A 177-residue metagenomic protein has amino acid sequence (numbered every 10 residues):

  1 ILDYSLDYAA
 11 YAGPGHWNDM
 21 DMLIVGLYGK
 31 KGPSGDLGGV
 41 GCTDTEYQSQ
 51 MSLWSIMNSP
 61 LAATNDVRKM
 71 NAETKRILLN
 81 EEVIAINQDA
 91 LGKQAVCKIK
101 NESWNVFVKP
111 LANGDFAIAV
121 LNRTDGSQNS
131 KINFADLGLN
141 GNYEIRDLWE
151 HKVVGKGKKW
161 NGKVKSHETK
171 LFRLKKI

Functional and structural regions predicted by a protein language model:
I1-N65: Glycan-recognition surfaces
K30, L61, R68, L91 (+4 more regions): Short, glycine-/Ser/Thr-/acidic-enriched flexible segments
G41-T43, W104-V108, K159-W160: Generic recognition of flexible, low-complexity loop/linker segments
Q48, W54-M57, A62-T64, K100-L139: Carbohydrate-binding surface patches
S49-K98: Catalytic cores of secreted or luminal carbohydrate-active enzymes
I118, I145, H167: Hydrophobic, well-ordered secondary-structure elements that form the walls of internal hydrophobic environments
A135-E150: Solvent-exposed beta-hairpin/edge-strand motifs
G155-I177: C-terminal beta-strand-rich structural cap/linker in extracellular carbohydrate-active enzymes
